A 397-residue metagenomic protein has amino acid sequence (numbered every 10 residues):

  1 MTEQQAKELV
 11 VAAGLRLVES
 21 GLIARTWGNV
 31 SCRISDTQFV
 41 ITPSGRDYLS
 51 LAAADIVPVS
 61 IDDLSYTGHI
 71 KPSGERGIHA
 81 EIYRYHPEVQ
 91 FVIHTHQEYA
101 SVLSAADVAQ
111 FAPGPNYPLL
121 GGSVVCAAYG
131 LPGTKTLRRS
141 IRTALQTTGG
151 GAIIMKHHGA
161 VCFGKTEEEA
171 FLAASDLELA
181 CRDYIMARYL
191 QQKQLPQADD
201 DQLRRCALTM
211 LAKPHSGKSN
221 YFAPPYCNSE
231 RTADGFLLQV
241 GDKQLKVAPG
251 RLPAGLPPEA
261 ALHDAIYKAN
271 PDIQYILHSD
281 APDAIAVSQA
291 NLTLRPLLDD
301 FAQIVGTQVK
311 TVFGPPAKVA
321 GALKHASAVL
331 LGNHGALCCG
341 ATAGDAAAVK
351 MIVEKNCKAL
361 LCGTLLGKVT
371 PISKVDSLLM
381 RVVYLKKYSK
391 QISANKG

Functional and structural regions predicted by a protein language model:
M1-G397: Glycine-rich flexible loops
